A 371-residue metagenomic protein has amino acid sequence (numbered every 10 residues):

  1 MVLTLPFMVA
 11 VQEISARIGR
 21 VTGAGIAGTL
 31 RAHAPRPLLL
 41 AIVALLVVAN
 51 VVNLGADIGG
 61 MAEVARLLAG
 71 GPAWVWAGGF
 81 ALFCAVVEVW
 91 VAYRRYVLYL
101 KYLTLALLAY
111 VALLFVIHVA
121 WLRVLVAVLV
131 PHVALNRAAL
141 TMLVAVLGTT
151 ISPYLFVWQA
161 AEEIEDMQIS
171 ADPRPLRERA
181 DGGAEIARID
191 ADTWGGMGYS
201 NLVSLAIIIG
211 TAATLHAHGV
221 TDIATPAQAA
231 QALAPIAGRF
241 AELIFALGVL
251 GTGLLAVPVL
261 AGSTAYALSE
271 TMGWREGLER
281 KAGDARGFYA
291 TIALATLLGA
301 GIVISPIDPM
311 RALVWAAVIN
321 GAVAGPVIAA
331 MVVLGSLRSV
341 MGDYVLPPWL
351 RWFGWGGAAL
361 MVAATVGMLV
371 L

Functional and structural regions predicted by a protein language model:
M1-H33, I42-V52: Juxtamembrane transmembrane-helix boundary signature
F7-V21, A161-I169, G198-Q228: Extracellular/periplasmic helix-exit of transmembrane alpha-helices
R17, V21-T22, L39-G70, W74-L82 (+3 more regions): Hydrophobic transmembrane alpha-helices that form the core helical bundles of multi-pass secondary transporters
R36-P37, A73-G78, F240, L254 (+2 more regions): Loop-to-transmembrane helix boundary motifs in multi-pass membrane proteins
A41-A44, L68-W90, A106-F115, D284-L298 (+1 more regions): Transmembrane alpha-helical segments of multi-pass small-molecule transport proteins
G79-F80, E88-H118, I319-A324, L346-R351 (+1 more regions): Membrane-interface loop-to-helix entry segments
L105-H132, T149-E165, A330-S339, T365-L371: Hydrophobic alpha-helical segments and their helix-loop junctions in multi-pass secondary transporters
W121-A127, A134-M142, N320, A329-V333 (+1 more regions): A generic transmembrane alpha-helix motif of multi-pass inner-membrane proteins
